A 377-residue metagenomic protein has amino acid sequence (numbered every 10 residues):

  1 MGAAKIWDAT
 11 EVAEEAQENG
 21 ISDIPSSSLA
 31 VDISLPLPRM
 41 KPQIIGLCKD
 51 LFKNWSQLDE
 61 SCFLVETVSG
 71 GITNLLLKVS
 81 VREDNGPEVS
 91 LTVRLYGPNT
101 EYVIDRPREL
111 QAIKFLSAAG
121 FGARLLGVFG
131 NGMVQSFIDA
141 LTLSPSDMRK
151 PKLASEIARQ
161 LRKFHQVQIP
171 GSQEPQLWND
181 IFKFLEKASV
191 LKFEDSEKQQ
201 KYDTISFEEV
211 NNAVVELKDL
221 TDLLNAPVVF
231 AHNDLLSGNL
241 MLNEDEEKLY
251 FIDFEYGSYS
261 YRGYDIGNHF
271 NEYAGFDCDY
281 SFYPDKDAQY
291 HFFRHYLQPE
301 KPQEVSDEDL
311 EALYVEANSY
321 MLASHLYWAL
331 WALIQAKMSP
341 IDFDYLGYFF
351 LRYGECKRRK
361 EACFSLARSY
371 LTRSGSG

Functional and structural regions predicted by a protein language model:
G2-E66: Juxta-kinase regulatory segment immediately upstream of eukaryotic protein kinase catalytic domains
I45-C62, G71-N74, E83, A213 (+1 more regions): Eukaryotic beta-rich interaction modules
E66-V210, E216, L220-V228, D245-E246: ATP-binding pocket architecture of kinase catalytic cores
F230-H232, S237: Catalytic-loop of the protein kinase fold
G238-G275: Catalytic activation segment of kinase domains across protein kinase-like and atypical kinase folds
G263-V305, L322-P340: Active-site activation/catalytic loop segments of kinase-like enzymes and analogous catalytic loops in related
V305-G377: Helical subdomain adjoining the active site within ATP-dependent kinase catalytic cores
